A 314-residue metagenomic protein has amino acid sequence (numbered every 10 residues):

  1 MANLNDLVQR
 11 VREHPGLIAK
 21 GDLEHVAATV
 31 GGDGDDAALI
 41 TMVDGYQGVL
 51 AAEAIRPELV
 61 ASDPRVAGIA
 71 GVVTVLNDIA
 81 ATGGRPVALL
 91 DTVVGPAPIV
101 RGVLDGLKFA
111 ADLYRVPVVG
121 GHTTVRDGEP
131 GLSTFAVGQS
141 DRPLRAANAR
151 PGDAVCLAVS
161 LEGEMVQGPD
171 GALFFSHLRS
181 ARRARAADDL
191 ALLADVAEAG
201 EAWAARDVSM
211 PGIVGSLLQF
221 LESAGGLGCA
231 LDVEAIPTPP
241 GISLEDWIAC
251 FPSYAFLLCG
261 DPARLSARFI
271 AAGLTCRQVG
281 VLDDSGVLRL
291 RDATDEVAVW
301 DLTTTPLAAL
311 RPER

Functional and structural regions predicted by a protein language model:
M1-V60, T82, D91-V94, R101-G102 (+4 more regions): Extreme N-terminal cap/leader segments of soluble proteins
A2-N3, D22, I270-R314: Acidic, Ser/Thr/Pro-rich beta/coil linker or hinge segments at domain junctions
G31-D33, T41, V49-A51, P117-G121 (+5 more regions): General beta-strand structural signal in soluble alpha/beta enzymes
G31-G32, T124, V208, G226-P239 (+1 more regions): Beta-strand->loop->alpha-helix junctions that form or flank phosphate-binding loops in nucleotide-handling enzymes
G48-L50, I55-P57, R85-D170, V281: Glycine-rich anion-binding loops of enzyme active sites
D63-L89, G102-L113, D189-A199, I213-Q219: Small-aliphatic-rich amphipathic alpha-helix that forms the alpha element of a beta-alpha
P98, R183-S253: Active-site-proximal betaalpha loop/short-helix elements that scaffold phosphoryl/nucleotidyl transfer chemistry
C259-L265: Helix N-cap motif at beta-to-alpha junctions
